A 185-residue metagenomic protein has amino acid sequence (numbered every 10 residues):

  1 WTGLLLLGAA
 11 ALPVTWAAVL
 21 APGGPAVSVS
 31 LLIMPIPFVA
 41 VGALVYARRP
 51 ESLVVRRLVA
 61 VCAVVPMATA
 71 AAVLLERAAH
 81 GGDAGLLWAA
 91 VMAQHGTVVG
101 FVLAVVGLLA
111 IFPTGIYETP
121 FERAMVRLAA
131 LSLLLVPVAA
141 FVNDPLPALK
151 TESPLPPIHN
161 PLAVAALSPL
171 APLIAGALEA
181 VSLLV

Functional and structural regions predicted by a protein language model:
W1-V185: Alpha-helical transmembrane segments of multi-pass integral membrane proteins
